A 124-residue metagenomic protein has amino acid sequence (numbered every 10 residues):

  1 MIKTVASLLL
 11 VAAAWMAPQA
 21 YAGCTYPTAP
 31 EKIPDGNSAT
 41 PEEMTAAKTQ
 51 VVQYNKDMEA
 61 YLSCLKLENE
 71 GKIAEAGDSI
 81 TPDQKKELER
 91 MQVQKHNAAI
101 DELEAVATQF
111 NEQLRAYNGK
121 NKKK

Functional and structural regions predicted by a protein language model:
M1-A22: Classic N-terminal secretory signal peptides
I2, C24-P27, K122-K123: N-terminal pre-domain segments used for targeting or regulation
V5-S7, A13, E59-L62, I100: Generic N-terminal initiation segments characterized by hydrophobic and/or small/turn-forming residues
A20-G71: Immediate post-signal-peptide N-terminus of mature secreted/exported proteins
E68-K124: Compact alpha-helical subdomains of small soluble proteins
